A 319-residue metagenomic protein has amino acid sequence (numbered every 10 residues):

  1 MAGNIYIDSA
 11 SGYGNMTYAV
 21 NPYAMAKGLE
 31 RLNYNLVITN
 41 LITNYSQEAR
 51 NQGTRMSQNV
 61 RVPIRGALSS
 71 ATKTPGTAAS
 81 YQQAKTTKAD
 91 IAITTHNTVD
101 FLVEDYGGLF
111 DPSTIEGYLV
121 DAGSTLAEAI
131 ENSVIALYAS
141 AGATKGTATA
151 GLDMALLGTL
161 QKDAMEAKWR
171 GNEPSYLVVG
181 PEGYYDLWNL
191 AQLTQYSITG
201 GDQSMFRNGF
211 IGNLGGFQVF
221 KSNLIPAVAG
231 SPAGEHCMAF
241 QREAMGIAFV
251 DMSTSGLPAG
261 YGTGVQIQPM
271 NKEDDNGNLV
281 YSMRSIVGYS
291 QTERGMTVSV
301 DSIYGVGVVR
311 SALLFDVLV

Functional and structural regions predicted by a protein language model:
M1-I91: N-terminal "assembly arms/tails" that initiate or stabilize quaternary assembly in self-assembling proteins
G3-D8, Y261-V319: Extended, compositionally biased alpha-helical segments that mediate assembly or anchoring
A10-T17, V103, G107-D111, I115: Disorder-to-helix initiation segments
M56-Q58, M165-D274: Extended oligomerization regions of viral-like shell subunits
V62, L177, M296-V300: Hydrophobic alpha-helical segments involved in membrane association or supramolecular assembly
K73-P75, W188-L190, G230-A233, M296-S299 (+1 more regions): Short conserved micro-motifs at the rims of enzyme active sites and ligand-binding pockets
A84-F110, V265: Short acidic, glycine/tyrosine-flanked loop/strand segments centered on an H-E-D-like triad
Y106-N172, P181-W188, D316-V319: Alpha-helical scaffold segments that mediate packing/assembly in large oligomeric complexes
